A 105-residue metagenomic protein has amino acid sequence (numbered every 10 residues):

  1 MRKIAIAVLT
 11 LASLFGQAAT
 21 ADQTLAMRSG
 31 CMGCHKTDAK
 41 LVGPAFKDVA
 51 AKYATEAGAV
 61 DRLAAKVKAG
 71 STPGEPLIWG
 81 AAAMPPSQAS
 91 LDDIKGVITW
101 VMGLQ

Functional and structural regions predicted by a protein language model:
M1-D22, Q105: N-terminal export/targeting leaders of redox proteins
T20-T37: Sequence/structural segment immediately N-terminal to covalent heme-attachment motifs in c-type and related
G33, V42-Y53, K66-G96: Axial heme c-ligation environment in periplasmic c-type cytochrome domains
H35, K68, M102-Q105: Protein kinase-like catalytic domain
Y53-E56, L104: Short coil/turn helix-boundary motifs
E56-K66: Post-signal/leader-peptide non-cytosolic segments of secretory proteins
